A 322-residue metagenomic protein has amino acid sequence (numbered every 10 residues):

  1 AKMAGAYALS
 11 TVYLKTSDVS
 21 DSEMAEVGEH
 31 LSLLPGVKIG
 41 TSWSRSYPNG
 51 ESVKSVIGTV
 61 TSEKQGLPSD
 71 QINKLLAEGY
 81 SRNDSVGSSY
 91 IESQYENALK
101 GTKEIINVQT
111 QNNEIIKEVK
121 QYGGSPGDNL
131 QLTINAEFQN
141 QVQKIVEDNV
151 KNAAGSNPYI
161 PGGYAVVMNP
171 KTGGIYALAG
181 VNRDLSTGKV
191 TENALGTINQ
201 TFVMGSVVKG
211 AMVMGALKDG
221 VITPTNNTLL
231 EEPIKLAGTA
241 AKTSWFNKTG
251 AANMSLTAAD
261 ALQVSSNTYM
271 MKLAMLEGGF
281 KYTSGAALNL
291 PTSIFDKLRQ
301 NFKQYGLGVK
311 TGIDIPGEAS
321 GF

Functional and structural regions predicted by a protein language model:
A1-G162: Extracytoplasmic/periplasmic proteins that interact with beta-lactams or build/remodel peptidoglycan
E23, H30, S52, G87 (+8 more regions): Stable alpha-helical elements in mature extracytoplasmic
T61, V208, T223: Short, flexible micro-motifs
Q109-Q121, I134, G163-V203, M214-F322: Beta-lactam-recognizing serine transpeptidase/beta-lactamase-like catalytic domain environment
K209-V213: Structural scaffold positions in well-ordered secondary structure
